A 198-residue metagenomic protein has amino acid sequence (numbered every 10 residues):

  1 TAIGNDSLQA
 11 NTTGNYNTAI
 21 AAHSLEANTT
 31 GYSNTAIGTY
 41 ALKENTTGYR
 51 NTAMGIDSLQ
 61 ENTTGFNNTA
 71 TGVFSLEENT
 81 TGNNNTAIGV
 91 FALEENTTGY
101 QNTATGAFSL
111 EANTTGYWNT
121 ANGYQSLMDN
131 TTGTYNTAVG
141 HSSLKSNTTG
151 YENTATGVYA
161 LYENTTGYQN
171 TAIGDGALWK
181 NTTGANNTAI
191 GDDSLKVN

Functional and structural regions predicted by a protein language model:
T1-N198: Glycine- and small/polar-enriched repetitive beta-structure motifs of secreted/surface proteins
